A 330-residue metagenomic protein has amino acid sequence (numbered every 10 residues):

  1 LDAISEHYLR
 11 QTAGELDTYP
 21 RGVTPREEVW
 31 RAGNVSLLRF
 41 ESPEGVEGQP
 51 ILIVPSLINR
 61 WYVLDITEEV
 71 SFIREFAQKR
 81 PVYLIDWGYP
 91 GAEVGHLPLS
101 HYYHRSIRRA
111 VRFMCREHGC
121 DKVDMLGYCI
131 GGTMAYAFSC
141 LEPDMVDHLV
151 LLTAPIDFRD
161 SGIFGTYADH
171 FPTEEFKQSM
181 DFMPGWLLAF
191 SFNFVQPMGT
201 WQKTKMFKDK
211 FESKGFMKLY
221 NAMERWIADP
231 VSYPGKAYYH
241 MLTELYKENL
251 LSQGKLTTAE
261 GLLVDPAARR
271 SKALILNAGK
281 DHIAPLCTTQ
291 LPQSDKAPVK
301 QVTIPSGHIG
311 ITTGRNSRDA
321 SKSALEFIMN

Functional and structural regions predicted by a protein language model:
E15, G22-G91: Short, surface-exposed "cap/lid" segments of acyl-processing enzymes
L97-E117: Alpha/beta-hydrolase active-site loop
R116, C120, A135-K236: Alpha/beta-hydrolase-fold enzymes
M125-G127, L152, L276: Short beta-strand immediately N-terminal to the catalytic nucleophile in serine-hydrolase-like folds
L126-G131, A135: Gly/Ala-rich beta-loop-alpha elbow adjacent to hydrolase catalytic centers
R269, I275-N277, D281: Short beta-strand/loop motif that positions the catalytic acidic residue of the alpha/beta-hydrolase fold
H282-T288: Conserved alpha/beta-hydrolase "acid-adjacent" motif
I283, Q301, S306-S321: Catalytic histidine-centered segment of alpha/beta-hydrolase-like enzymes
